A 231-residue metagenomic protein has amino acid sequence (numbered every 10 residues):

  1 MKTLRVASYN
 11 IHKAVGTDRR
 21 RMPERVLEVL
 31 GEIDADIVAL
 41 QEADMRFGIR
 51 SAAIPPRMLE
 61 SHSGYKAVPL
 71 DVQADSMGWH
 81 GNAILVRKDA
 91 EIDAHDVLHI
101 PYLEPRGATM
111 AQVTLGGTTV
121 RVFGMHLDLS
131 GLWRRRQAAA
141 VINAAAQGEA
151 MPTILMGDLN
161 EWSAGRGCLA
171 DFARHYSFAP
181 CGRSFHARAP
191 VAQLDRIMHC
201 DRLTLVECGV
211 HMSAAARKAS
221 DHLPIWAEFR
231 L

Functional and structural regions predicted by a protein language model:
M1-I37, M45, S61-H62, K66-L231: Active-site regions of metal-assisted phosphoester/phosphodiester hydrolases, unifying DNase/endonuclease modules
F47-A53: Short, flexible/disordered intra-domain loops and linkers
P55, L59: Phosphate-coordination/substrate-recognition cap region in phosphate-metabolizing enzymes
